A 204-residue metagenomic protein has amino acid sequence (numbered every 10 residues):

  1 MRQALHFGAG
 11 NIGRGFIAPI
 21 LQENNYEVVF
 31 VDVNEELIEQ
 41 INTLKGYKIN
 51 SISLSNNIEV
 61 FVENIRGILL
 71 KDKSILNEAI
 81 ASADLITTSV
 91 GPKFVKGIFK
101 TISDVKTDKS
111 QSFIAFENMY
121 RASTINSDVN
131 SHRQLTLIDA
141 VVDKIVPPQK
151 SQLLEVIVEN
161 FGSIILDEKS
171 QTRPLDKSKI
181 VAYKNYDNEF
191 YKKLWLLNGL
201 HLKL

Functional and structural regions predicted by a protein language model:
R2-L5, N11-A83, T87-L204: Substrate/ligand-engaging "lid" and interaction regions
